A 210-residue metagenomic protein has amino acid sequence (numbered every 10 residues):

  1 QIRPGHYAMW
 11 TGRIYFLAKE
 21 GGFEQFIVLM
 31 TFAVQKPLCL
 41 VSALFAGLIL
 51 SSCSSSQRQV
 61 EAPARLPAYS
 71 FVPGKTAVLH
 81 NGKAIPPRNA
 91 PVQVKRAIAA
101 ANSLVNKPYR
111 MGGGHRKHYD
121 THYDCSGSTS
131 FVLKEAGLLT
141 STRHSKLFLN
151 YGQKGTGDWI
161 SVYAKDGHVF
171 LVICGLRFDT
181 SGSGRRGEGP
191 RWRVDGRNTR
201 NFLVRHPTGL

Functional and structural regions predicted by a protein language model:
Y7, F16-L17: Short hydrophobic targeting helices and cationic amphipathic motifs that mediate membrane/organellar targeting
M30-V41: Bacterial N-terminal signal peptides that target proteins for export
S51-S52: C-terminal motif of bacterial Sec signal peptides marking the signal peptidase cleavage site
S56-V92: Post-signal peptide N-terminal segment of mature Sec-exported envelope proteins
P87-I98, S130, A136-L210: ...with weaker cross-activation on analogous glycine-rich loops/strands in unrelated enzymes
S103-H122, T142: Active-site nucleophile-His-acid catalytic modules used for acyl/amide transfer and hydrolysis across diverse enzymes
K117-A136: Active-site nucleophilic cysteine motif
